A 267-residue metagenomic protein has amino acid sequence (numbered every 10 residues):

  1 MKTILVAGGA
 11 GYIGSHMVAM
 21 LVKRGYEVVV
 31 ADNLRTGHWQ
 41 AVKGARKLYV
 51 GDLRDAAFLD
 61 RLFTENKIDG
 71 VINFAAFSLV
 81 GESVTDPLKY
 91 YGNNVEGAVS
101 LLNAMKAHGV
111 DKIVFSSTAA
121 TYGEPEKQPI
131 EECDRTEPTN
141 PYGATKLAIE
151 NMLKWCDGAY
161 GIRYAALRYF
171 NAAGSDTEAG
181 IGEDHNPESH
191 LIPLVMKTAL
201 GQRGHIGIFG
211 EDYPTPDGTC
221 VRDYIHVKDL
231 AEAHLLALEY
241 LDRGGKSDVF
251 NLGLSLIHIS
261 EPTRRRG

Functional and structural regions predicted by a protein language model:
M1-S175: N-terminal Rossmann-like NAD(P)+-binding domain of SDR-like oxidoreductases, especially those catalyzing
H16, G37, D86, A104 (+5 more regions): Generic structural signal for alpha-helix termini and adjacent loop/cap motifs
A119, I225, G253-L256: Structural/interface elements that position substrates and couple domains in central-metabolism enzymes
L147, Y160-I162, G174-P193, G201-G204 (+4 more regions): Glycine/proline-rich active-site loop of Rossmann-fold NAD(P)-dependent oxidoreductases
F170-A173, D212, L256: Glycine-rich beta-alpha junction loops
I257-G267: Single conserved hydrophobic/aromatic residue that forms the stacking wall/gate of nucleotide- or nucleobase-binding
